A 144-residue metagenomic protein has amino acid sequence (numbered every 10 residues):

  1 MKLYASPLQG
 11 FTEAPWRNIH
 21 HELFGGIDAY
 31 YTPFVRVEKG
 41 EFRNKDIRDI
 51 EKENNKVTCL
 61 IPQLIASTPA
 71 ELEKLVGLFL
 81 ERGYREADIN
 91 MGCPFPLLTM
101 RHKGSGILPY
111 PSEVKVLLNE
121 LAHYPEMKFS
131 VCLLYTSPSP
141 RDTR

Functional and structural regions predicted by a protein language model:
M1-L3: Extreme N-terminal starter segment of soluble prokaryotic enzymes
A5, H20, P62, I89 (+1 more regions): Conserved, mostly hydrophobic/aromatic
L8-L78, R82: Glycine-rich, positively charged N-terminal anion/phosphate-binding segment
T32, E86-P94: Non-cysteine beta-strand/loop elements that form the S-adenosyl-L-methionine
C59-L60, P125-L134: Short beta-strand/loop segments at the ligand-binding rim of alpha/beta enzyme cores
P96-E113: Glycine-rich tight-turn/loop motif centered on a GG-T
L108-F129: Alpha-helix-loop-beta-strand connector modules within alpha/beta enzyme cores
Y135-R144: Single conserved hydrophobic/aromatic residue that forms the stacking wall/gate of nucleotide- or nucleobase-binding
